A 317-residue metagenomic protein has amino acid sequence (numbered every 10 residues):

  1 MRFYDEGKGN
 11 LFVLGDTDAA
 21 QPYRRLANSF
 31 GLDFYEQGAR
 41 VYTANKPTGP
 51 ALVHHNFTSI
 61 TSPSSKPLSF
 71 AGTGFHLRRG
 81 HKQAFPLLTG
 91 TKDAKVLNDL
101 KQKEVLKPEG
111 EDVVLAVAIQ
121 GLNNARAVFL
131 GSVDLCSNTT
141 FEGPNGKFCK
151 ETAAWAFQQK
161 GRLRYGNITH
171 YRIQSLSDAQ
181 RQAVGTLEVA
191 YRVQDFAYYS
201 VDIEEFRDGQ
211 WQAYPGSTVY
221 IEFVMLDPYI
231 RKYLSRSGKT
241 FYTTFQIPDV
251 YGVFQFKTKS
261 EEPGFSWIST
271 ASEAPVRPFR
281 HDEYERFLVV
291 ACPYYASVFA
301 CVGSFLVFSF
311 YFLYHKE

Functional and structural regions predicted by a protein language model:
M1-A27, L130, T152, T243: Short alpha-beta junction capping motif
D5, N28-L32, F157: Sec-exported extracytoplasmic/periplasmic mature domains
E6, H81, L122-N124: Short, well-ordered loop/turn elements at secondary-structure boundaries
G9-N10, D33, R162: A general structural signal for well-ordered secondary-structure junctions
G15-D18, G38-R40, G131-D134, S260: A mature extracytoplasmic/lumenal domain signature
T17-K107: An acidic, glycine-rich "communication" segment
L100-E317: Extracellular ligand-binding/catalytic regions of CAZymes and related secreted enzymes and adhesion modules
